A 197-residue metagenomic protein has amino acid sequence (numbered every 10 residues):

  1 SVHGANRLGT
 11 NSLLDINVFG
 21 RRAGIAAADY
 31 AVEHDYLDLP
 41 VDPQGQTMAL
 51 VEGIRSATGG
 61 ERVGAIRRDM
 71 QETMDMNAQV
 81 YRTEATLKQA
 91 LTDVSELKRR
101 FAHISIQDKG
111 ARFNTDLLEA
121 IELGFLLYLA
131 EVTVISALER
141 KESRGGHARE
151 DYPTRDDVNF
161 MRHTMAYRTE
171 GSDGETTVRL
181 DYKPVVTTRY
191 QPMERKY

Functional and structural regions predicted by a protein language model:
S1-Y197: Glycine- and aromatic-enriched mobile tails/lids
